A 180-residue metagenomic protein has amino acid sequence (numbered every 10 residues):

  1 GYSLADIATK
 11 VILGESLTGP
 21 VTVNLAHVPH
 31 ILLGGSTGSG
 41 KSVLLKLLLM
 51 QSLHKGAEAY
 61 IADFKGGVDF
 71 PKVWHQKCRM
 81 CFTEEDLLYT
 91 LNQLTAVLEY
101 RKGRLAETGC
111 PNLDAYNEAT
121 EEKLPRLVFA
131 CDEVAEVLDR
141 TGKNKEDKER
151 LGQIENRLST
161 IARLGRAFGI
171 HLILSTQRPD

Functional and structural regions predicted by a protein language model:
Y2-T108, L124-D180: P-loop NTPase catalytic phosphate-binding loop
L113-E121: Conserved alpha-helical scaffold flanking the Walker A/P-loop in AAA+ ATPase domains
